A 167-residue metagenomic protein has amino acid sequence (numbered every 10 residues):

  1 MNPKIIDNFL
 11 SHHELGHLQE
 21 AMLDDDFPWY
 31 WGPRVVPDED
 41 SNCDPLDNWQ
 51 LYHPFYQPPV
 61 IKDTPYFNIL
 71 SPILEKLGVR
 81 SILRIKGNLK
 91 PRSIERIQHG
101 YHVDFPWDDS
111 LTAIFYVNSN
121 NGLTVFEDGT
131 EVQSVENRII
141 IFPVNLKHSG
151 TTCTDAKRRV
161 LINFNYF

Functional and structural regions predicted by a protein language model:
M1-R80: Non-heme Fe(II)/2-oxoglutarate
E75-I94: A short glycine-rich, His/Asp/Glu-containing loop-to-beta-strand
L89-P91, V117, Y166: Short beta-strand segments enriched in hydrophobic/aromatic residues within well-folded beta-rich domains
R92, V132-S149: Conserved metal-binding segment of the jelly-roll/cupin
E95-Y101, D108-S110, Y116-V135: A short beta-strand-loop-beta hairpin characteristic of the jelly-roll/cupin
G100-H102, K147-D155: Short beta-strand His + acidic residue motifs that chelate non-heme Fe in jelly-roll/DSBH and cupin folds
A113-F115, A156-F167: A short hydrophobic beta-strand segment most commonly corresponding to one strand of the jelly-roll/cupin
